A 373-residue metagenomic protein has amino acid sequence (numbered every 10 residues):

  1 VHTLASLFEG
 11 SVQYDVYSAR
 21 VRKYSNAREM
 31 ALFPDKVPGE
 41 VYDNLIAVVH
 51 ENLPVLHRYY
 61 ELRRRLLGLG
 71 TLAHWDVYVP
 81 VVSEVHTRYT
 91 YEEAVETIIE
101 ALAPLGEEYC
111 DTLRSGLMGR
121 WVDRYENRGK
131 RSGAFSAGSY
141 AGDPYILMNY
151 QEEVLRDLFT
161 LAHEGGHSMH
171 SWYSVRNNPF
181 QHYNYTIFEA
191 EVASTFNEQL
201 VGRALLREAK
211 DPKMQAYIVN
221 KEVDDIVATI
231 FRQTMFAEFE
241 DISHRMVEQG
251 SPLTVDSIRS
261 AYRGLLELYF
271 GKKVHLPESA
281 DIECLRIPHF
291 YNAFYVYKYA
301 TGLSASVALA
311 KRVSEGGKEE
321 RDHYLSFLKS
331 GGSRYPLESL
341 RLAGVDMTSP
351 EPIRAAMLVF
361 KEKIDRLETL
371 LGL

Functional and structural regions predicted by a protein language model:
V1-Y145: Contiguous, non-catalytic segments that form substrate-binding/exosite surfaces or channel walls
Y24-S25, E29, L72-H74, G133-P144 (+3 more regions): Active-site-adjacent bridging/hinge elements
K36, R65, L69-W75, L161 (+5 more regions): C-terminal, non-catalytic "cap/extension" segments appended to globular domains
E100, P104-D111, A137, H167 (+2 more regions): Conserved helix-loop functional segments at active or binding sites
L117-P144, N149, E267, G271-N292: Flexible, glycine/threonine-enriched loop-and-boundary segments that flank and lead into catalytic domains of large
Y145-N149, N177-Y185, A216-D225, H244-M246 (+2 more regions): Short beta-alpha connecting loops at secondary-structure transitions that line or flank enzyme active sites
D157-T160, S171-T195: Post-HEXXH active-site segment of zinc metalloproteases
Y185-M214, E222-D224, A228, G302: Post-HExxH zinc-binding segment in Zn-dependent metallohydrolases
